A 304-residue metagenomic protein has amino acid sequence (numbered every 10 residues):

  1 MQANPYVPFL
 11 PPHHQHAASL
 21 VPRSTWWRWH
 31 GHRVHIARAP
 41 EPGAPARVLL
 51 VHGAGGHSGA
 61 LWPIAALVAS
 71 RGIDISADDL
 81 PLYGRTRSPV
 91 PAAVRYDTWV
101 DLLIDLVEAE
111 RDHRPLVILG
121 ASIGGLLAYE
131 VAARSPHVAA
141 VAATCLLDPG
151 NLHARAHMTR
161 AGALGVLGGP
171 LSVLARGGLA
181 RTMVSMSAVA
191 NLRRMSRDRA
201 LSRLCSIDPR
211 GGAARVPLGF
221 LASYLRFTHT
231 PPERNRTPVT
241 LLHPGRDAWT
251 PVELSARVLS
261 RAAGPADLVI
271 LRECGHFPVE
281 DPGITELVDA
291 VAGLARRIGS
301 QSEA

Functional and structural regions predicted by a protein language model:
M1-R28, H32-A39: An N-terminal hydrophobic leader/cap segment in hydrolases
G53-G56: Active-site glycine-rich loops that stabilize anionic/oxyanionic intermediates across multiple enzyme folds
A65-S88: Conserved alpha/beta-hydrolase
T98-L116: Conserved acidic catalytic loop of the alpha/beta-hydrolase fold
L126-R210: Alpha/beta-hydrolase-fold enzymes
N235, L241-H243, D247: Short beta-strand/loop motif that positions the catalytic acidic residue of the alpha/beta-hydrolase fold
A248-L254: Conserved alpha/beta-hydrolase "acid-adjacent" motif
P265-A304: Catalytic active-site module of serine/aspartate enzymes centered on a nucleophile-bearing elbow/loop
